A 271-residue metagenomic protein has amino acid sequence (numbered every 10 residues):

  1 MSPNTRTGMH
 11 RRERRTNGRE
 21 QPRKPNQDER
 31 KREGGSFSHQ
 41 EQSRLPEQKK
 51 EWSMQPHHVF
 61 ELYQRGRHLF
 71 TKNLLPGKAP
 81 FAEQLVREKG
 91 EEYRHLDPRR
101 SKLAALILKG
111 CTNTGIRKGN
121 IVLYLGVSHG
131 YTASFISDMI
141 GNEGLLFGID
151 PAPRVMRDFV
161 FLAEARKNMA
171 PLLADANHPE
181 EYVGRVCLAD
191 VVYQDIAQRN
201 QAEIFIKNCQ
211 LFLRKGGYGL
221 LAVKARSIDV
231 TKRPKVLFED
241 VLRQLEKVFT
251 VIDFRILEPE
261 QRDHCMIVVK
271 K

Functional and structural regions predicted by a protein language model:
S2-N4, H10, V155-D158, E203-K271: C-terminal substrate-binding/active-site "lid" region of AdoMet-derived donor-dependent transferases
S2-R94: N-terminal auxiliary segments of SAM/dcSAM-dependent transferases
H57, P76, P80-F81, D97-I121: Conserved alpha-helix/loop element of class I SAM-dependent methyltransferases that forms part of the SAM/SAH-binding
I107, G126, V192, V269: Residue-level signature of catalytic and energy-coupling elements of molecular machines, predominantly ATP/GTP-dependent
R117, I140-G141, F212-G216: Helix-to-beta-strand junctions that scaffold the AdoMet/dcAdoMet cofactor pocket in Class I SAM-dependent enzymes
R117-S128, E143-F147: Conserved class I S-adenosyl-L-methionine
H129-N142: Conserved SAM-binding loop of SAM-dependent methyltransferases across substrates and taxa, primarily the Class I
F147-Q201: S-adenosyl-L-methionine
